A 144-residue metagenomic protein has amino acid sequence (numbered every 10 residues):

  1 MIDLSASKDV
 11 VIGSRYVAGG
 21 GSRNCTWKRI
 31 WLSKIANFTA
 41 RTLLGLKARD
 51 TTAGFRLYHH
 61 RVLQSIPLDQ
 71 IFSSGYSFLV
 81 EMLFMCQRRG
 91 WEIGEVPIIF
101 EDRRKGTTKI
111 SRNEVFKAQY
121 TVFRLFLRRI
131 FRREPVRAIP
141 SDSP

Functional and structural regions predicted by a protein language model:
M1-Y76, R103-A118: Acceptor/aglycone-binding surface of glycosyltransferases and processive sugar-polymer synthases
A6, R61-V62, R88-G90, K117-P144: Terminal low-complexity segments of carbohydrate-biosynthetic enzymes
K34-F38, M85, T121, L125: Short, residue-level hotspots on alpha-helical faces of the histone-fold and other alpha-helical interaction modules
R49-D50, G90-F100: Catalytic beta-strand/loop signature of glycosyltransferases that borders the donor
G54, F78, E101, S111 (+2 more regions): Residue-level detector of alpha-helical recognition elements and their boundaries
F78-M85: Short active-site alpha-helical segment characteristic of glycosyltransferases and processive polysaccharide synthases
E81, E95, E114: Acidic-residue sensor for enzyme active/binding pockets
